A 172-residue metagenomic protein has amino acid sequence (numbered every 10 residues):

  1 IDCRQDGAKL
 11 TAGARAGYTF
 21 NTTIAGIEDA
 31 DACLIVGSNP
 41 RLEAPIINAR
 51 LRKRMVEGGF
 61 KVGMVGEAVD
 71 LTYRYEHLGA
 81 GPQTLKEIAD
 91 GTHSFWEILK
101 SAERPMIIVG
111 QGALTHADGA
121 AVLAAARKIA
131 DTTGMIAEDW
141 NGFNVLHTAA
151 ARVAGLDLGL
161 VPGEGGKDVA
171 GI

Functional and structural regions predicted by a protein language model:
I1-I172: Catalytic alpha/large subunits of respiratory electron-transfer oxidoreductases, centered on bis-MGD molybdoenzymes
